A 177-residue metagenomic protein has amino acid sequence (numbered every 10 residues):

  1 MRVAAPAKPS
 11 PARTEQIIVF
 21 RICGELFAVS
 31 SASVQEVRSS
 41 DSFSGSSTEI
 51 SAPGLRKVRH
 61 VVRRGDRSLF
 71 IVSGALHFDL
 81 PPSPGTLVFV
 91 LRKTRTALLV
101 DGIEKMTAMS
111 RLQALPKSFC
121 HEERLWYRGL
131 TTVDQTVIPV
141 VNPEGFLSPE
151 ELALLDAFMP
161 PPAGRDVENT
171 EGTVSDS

Functional and structural regions predicted by a protein language model:
M1-S177: An acidic, low-aromatic, low-complexity terminal/linker signal
